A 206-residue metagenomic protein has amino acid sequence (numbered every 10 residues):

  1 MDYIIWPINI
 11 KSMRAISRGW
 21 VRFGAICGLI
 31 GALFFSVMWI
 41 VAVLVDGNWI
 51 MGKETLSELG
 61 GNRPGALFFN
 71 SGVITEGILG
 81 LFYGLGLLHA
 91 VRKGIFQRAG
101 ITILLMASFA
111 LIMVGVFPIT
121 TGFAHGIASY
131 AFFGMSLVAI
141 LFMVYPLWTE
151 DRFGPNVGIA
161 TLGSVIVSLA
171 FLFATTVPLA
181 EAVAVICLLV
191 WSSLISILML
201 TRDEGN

Functional and structural regions predicted by a protein language model:
M1-W20: Short, Lys/Arg-rich, polar N-terminal cytosolic tail immediately upstream of the first transmembrane signal-anchor
G19-L44: N-terminal signal-anchor transmembrane alpha helix
W39-G61: Hydrophobic transmembrane helix segments
L59-L81: Interfacial helix-start motif at the membrane-water boundary
I74-Q97, M143-W148: Internal transmembrane alpha-helix with an interfacial aromatic "cap," most often the third helix
L104-W148: Membrane-proximal helix-loop-helix units in multi-pass membrane proteins
P146-N206: Terminal transmembrane helical module of multi-pass membrane proteins
